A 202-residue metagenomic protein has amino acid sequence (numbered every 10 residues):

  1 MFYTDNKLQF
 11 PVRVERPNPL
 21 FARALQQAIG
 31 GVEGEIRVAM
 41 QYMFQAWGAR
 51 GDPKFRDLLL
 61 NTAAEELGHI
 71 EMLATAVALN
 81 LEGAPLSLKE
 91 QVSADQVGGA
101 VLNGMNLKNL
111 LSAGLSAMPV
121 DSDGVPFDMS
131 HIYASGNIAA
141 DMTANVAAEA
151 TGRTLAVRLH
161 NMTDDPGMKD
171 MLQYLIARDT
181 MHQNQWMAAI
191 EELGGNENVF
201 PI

Functional and structural regions predicted by a protein language model:
M1-I202: Non-heme di-metal
